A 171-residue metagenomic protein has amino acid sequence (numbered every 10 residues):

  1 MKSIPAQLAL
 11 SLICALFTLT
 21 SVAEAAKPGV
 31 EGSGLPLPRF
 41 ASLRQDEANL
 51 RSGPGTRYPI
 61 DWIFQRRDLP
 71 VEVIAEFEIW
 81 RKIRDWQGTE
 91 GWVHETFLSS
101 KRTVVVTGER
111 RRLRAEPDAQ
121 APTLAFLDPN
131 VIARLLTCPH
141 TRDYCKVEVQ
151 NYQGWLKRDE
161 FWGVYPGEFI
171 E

Functional and structural regions predicted by a protein language model:
M1-Q7: Positively charged n-region of N-terminal signal peptides that target proteins for export
S3, T20-A23: Glycine-centered signal
L8-A9, F64: Alpha-helical transmembrane segments
A9-T20: Bacterial N-terminal signal peptides
A25-S52, I63-R67, I74-P117, P122-I132 (+2 more regions): SH3-family beta-barrel domains
Y58-I60: Beta-strand-rich domains and repeat architectures in extracellular enzymes and scaffolds, especially beta-propellers
